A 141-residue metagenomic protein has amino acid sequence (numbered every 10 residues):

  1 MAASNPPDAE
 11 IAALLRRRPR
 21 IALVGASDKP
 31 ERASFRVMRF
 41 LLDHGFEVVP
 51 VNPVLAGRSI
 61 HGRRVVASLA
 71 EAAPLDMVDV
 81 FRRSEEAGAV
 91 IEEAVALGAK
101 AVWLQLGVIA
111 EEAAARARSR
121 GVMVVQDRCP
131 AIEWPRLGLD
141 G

Functional and structural regions predicted by a protein language model:
M1-R18: Short N-terminal or domain-adjacent regulatory/targeting segments
S27-R32, M38-S59: NAD(P)-binding Rossmann-fold cofactor-contacting core
R36-V37, A89-A94, A113-R116: A short acidic, amphipathic alpha-helical/loop segment
H44-F46, L97-V102, R120-V122: A short helix->loop->beta-strand "cap" motif at the edges of active sites that frequently abuts
E47-V80, S84-E85: Helix-adjacent hinge/juxtasegments
L69-V108: Mid-chain, well-packed structural core segment of small domains
L106-E133, L139: Rossmann-fold NAD(P)-binding glycine/threonine-rich loop
